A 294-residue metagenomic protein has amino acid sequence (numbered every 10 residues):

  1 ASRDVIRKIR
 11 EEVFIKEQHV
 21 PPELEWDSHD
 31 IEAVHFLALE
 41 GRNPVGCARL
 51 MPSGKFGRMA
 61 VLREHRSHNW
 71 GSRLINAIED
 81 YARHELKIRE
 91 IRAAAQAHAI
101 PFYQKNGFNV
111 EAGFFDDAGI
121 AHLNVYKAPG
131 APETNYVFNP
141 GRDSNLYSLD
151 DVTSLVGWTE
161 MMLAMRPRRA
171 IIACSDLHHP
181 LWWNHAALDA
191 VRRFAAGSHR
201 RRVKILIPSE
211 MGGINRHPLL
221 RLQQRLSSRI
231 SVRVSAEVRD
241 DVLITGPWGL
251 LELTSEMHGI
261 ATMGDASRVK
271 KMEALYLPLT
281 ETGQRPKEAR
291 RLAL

Functional and structural regions predicted by a protein language model:
A1-E25, H35, E40-N43: Short amphipathic alpha-helix that is part of the acyltransferase structural core
L37, R42-A60: Conserved beta-strand in the GNAT
M59-S67: A short, internal acetyl-CoA/4′-phosphopantetheine-binding micro-motif in the GNAT/acyltransferase core
S67-D80: Conserved acetyl-CoA-binding loop-helix of GNAT-fold acetyltransferases
A82-Q96: Conserved GNAT acetyl-CoA-binding A-motif
A94, Q104, N109-N124: Conserved catalytic-core motifs of GNAT/GCN5-like acyltransferases
T134-I205: PLD-like (HKD) phosphodiesterase/transphosphatidyltransferase domain
S231-Y276: HKD (HxKxxxxD) catalytic microenvironment of the phospholipase D
